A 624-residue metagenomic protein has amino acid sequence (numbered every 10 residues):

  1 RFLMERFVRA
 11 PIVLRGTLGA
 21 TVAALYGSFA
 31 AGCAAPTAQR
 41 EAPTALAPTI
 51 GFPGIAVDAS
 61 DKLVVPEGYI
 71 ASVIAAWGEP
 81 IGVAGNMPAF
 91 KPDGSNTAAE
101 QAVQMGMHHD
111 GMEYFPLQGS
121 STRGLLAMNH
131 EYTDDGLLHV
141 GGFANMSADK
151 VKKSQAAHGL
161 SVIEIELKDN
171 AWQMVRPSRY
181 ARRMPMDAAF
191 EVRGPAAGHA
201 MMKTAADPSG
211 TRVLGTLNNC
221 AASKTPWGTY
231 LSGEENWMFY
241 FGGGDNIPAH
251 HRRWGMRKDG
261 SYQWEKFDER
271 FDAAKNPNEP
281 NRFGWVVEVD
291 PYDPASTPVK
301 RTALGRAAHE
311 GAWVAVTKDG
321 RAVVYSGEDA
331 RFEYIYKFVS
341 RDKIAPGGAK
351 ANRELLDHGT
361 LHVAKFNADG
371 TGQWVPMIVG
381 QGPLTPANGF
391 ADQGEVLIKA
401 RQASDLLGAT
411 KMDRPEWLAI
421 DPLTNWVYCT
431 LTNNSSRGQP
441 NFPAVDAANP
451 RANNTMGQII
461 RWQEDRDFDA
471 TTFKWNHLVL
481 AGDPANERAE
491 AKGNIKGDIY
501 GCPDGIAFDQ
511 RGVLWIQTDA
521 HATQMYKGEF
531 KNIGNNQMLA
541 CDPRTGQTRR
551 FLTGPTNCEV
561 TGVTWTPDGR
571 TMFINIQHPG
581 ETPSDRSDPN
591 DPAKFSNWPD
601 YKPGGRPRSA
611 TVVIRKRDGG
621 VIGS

Functional and structural regions predicted by a protein language model:
F2-F7, T17-S624: Conserved small-residue
A10-P11: Short, cationic motifs built from Arg/Lys/His that form the positively charged side of catalytic pockets
